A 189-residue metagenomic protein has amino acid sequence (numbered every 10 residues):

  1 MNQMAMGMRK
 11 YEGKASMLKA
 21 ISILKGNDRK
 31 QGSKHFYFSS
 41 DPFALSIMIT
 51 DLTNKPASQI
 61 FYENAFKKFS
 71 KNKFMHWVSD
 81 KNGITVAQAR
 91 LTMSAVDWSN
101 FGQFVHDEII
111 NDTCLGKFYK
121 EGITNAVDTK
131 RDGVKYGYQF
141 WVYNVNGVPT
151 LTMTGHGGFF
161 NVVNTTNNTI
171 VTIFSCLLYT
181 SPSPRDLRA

Functional and structural regions predicted by a protein language model:
M1-K71, A95-S99, Q103-I110: Active-site-adjacent helix/loop patches that line small-molecule binding or acyl-intermediate pockets
D28-Y37, I84-T92, M153-G157: Solvent-exposed loop and edge beta-strand segments that line ligand/cofactor-binding and catalytic clefts
S40, V86, M93-V96, K135 (+2 more regions): Short, solvent-exposed loop/turn segments at the edges of secondary structure
N72-K73, Y119-T172: Active-site Gly/Thr loop motif
S79-M93, Y138, Y143-G147: Carbohydrate-binding/catalytic loop surfaces
Q103, I110-A126: A conserved catalytic-loop motif detector
Y179-A189: Single conserved hydrophobic/aromatic residue that forms the stacking wall/gate of nucleotide- or nucleobase-binding
